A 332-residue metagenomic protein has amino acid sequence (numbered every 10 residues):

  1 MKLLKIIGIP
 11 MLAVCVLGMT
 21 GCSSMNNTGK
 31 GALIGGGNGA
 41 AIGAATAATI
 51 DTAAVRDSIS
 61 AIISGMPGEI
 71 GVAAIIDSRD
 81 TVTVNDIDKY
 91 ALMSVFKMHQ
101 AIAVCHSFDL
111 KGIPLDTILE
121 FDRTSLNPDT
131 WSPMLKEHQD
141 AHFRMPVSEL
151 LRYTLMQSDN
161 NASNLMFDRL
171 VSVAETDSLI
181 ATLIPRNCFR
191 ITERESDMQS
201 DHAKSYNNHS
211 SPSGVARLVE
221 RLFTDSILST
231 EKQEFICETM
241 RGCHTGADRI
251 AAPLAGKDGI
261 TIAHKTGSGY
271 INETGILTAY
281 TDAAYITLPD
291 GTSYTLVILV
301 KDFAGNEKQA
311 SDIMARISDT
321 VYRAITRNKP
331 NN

Functional and structural regions predicted by a protein language model:
L17-G21: C-terminal motif of bacterial Sec signal peptides marking the signal peptidase cleavage site
S23-A53: Short, low-complexity, glycine-enriched hydrophobic/amphipathic alpha-helices that associate with lipid bilayers
A48-K89, Y270: Beta-lactamase-like hydrolase cores
D51-S60, D168-R169, V173, R221-I260 (+1 more regions): Structured C-terminal helix/loop/strand segments within mature extracytoplasmic catalytic/sensor domains
E69, F143, N164-I227: Mid-domain, small-residue-enriched loop/turn segments at the edges of structured enzyme/sensor domains
A91-F121, T154, L296: Active-site SXXK
H106-L126, V173-D177, S229-Q233: Short, well-structured active-site flanking segments
L126-N164: Conserved catalytic neighborhood of penicillin-recognizing serine enzymes
